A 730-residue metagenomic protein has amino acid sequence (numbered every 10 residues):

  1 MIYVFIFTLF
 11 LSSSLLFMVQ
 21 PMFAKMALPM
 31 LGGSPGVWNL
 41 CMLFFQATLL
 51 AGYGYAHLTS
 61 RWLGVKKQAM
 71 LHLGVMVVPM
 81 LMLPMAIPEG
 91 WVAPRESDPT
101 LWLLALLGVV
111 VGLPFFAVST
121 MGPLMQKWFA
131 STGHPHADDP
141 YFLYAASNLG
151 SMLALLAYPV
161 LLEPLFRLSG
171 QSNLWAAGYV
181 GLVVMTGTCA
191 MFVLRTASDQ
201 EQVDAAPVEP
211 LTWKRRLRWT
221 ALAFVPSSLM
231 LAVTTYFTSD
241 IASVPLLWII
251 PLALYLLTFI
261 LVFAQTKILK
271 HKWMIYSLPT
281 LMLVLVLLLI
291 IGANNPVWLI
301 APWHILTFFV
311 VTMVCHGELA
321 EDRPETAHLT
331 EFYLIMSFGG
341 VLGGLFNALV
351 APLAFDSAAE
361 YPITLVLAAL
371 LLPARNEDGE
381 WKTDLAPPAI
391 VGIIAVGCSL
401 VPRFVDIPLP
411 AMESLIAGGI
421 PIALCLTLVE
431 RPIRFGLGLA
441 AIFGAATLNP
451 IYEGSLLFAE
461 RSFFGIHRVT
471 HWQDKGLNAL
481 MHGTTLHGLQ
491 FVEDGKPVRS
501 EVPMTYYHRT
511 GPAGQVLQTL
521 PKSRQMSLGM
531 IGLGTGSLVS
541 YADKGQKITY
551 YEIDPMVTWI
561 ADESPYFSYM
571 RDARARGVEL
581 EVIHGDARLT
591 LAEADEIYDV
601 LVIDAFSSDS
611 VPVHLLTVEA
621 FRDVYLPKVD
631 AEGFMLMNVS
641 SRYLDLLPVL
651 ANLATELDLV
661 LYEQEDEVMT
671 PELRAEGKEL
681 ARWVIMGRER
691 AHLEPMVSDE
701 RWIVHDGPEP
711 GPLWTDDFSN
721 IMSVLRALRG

Functional and structural regions predicted by a protein language model:
M1-E700, E709, N720-G730: Alpha-helical transmembrane segments of multi-pass membrane proteins
V704-D706: Long, compositionally biased intrinsically disordered regions
P710-W714: Catalytic cores of histone-lysine modification enzymes
